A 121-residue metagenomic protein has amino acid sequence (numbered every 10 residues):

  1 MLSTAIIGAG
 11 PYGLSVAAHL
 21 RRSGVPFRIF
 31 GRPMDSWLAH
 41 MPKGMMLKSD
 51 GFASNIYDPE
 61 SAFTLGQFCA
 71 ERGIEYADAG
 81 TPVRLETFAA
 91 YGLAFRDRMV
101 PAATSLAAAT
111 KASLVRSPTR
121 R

Functional and structural regions predicted by a protein language model:
M1-I29: N-terminal Rossmann-like FAD-binding beta1-loop-alpha1 element of flavoenzymes
S23, A103-T104: Long, mid-chain structured domain cores
R28-G31, T104-S105: A structural signal for short, well-ordered beta-strand segments and their strand-loop junctions that often border
F30-T87: Glycine-rich active-site loop/strand segments that organize a redox cofactor
E86-A103: Helical element adjacent to the flavin cofactor pocket in flavoenzyme catalytic cores
T104-P118: A conserved short coil-to-beta-strand element within the FAD-binding core of flavoproteins
R121: A glycine-/small-residue-rich N-terminal strand-loop-strand element that serves as the cofactor-binding glycine loop
